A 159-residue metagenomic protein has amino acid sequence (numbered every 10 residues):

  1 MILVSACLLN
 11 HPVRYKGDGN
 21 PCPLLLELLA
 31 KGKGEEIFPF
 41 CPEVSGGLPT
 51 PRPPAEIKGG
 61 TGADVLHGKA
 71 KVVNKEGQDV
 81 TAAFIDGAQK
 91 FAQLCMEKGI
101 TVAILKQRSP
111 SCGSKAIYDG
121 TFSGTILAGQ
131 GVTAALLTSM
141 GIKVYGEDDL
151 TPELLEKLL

Functional and structural regions predicted by a protein language model:
M1-L3: Extreme N-terminal starter segment of soluble prokaryotic enzymes
A6-D18: Active-site loop/lid in soluble adenylation, ligation, and acyl-transfer enzymes
C7, K106-S109, D149: Short, well-ordered beta-to-alpha junction loops that form the rim of enzyme active sites and present histidine/acidic
N10-H11, G46-L48, P110-G113: Short, active-site-adjacent cap segments at secondary-structure transitions
P12-Y15, P23, S45, A63-K90 (+2 more regions): Divalent-metal-activated hydrolytic enzyme cores
G17-G19, Y118-S123: Short glycine-enriched, charge-decorated loop/helix-capping segments at active-site entrances that position
C22-V73: Short, surface-exposed acidic-centric catalytic microdomains
I100-I117, T121: Internal, conserved structured core segments that host functional sites
